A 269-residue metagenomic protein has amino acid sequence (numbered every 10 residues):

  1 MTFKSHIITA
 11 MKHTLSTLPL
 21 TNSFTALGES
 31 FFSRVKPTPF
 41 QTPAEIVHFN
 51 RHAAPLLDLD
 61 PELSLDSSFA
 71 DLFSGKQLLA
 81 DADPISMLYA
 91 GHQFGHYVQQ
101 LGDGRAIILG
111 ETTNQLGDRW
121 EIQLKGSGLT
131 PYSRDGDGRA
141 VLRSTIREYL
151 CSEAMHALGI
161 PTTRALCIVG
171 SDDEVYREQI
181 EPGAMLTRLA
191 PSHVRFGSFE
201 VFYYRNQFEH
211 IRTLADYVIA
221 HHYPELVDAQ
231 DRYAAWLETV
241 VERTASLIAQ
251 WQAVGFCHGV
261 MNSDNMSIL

Functional and structural regions predicted by a protein language model:
T2, H6-I7: Short, positively charged and aromatic/hydrophobic N-terminal segments
I8-L27: Charged, compositionally biased N-terminal leader segments and the immediate start of the first structured element
F24-P37: N-terminal capping segment at the start of a domain
P43-I46, H52-S64, F69, S74-D228: Conserved ATP-binding subdomain of kinase catalytic cores across diverse folds
V240-W251: Phosphate/ATP-binding catalytic cores across multiple sugar-kinase/actin-like superfamilies, primarily ASKHA
G255-H258, N262-L269: Catalytic activation segment of kinase domains across protein kinase-like and atypical kinase folds
